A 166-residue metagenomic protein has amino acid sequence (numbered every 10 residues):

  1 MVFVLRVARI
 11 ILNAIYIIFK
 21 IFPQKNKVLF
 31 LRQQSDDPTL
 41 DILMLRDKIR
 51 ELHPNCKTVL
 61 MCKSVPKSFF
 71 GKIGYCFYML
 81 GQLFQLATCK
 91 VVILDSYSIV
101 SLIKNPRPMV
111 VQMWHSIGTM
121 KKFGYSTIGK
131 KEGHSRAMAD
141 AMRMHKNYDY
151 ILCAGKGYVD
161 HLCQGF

Functional and structural regions predicted by a protein language model:
M1-S35: Membrane-proximal basic amphipathic "stem/tether" segments
L29-F166: Active-site and donor-binding regions of nucleotide-sugar-utilizing enzymes
